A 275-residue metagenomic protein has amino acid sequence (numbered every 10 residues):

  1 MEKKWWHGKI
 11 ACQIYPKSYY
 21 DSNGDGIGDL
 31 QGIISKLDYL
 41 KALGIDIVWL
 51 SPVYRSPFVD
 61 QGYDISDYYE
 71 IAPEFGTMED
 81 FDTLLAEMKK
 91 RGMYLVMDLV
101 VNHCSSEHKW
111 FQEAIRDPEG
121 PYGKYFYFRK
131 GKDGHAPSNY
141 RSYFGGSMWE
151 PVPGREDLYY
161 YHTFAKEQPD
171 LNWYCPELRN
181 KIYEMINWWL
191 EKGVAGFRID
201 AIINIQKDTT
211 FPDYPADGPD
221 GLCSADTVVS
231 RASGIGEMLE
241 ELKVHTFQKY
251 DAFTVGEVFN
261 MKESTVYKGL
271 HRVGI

Functional and structural regions predicted by a protein language model:
E2-N187, E191, N204-S264: Acidic/aromatic-lined carbohydrate-recognition and catalytic surfaces of CAZymes acting on diverse glycans
V48, F197-I199: Hydrophobic residues within beta-strands of alpha/beta enzymes
A201, L270-I275: Aromatic- and acid-rich polysaccharide-binding/catalytic face of secreted or lumenal carbohydrate-active enzymes
